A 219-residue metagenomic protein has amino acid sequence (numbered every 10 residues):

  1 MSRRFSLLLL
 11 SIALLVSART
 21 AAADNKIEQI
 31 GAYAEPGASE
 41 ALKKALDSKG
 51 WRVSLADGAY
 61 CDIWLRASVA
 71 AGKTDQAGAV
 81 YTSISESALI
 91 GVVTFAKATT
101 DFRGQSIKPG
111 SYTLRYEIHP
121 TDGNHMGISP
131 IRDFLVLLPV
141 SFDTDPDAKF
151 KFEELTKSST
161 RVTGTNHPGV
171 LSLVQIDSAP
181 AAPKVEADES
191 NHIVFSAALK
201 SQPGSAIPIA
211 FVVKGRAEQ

Functional and structural regions predicted by a protein language model:
M1-F5: Positively charged n-region of N-terminal signal peptides that target proteins for export
L7-S17: Bacterial N-terminal signal peptides
R19-D24: Sec/Tat signal peptide C-region and signal peptidase I cleavage site
N25-Q29, L42, L46-I107, R115-Q219: Extended, well-structured beta-strand/loop surface patches that form recognition or cofactor-anchoring regions within
A34-P36: Transition-metal
